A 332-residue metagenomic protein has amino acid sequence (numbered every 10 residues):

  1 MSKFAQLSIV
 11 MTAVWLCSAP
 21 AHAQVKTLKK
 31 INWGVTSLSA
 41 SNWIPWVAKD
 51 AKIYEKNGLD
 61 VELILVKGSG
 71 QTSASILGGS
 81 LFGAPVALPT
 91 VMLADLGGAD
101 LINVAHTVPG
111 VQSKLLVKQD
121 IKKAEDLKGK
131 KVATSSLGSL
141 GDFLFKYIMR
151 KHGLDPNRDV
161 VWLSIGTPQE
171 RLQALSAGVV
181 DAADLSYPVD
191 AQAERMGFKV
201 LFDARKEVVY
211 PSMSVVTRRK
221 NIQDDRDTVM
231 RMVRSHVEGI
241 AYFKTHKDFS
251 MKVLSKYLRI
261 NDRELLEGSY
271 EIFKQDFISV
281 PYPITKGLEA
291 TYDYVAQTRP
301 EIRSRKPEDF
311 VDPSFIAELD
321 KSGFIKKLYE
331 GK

Functional and structural regions predicted by a protein language model:
M1-I9: Bacterial N-terminal signal peptides that target proteins for export
S8-C17: Bacterial N-terminal signal peptides
A19-A23: Sec/Tat signal peptide C-region and signal peptidase I cleavage site
Q24-I165, R171-A177, D181-Y187, F198-V209: Short, glycine-/small- and polar/acidic-enriched structural segments that line small-molecule recognition paths
P89-T90, Q169-R259: Pocket-lining segment of extracytoplasmic ligand-binding domains
L140-R158, H236-E267, E308-V311, A317-L319 (+1 more regions): Ligand-binding clefts/hinges and TM-proximal coupling segments of bilobed small-molecule sensing domains
D224-R305: Secondary-structure end/capping motifs
A296-K332: Conserved C-terminal helix/tail region of periplasmic/extracytoplasmic solute-binding proteins
